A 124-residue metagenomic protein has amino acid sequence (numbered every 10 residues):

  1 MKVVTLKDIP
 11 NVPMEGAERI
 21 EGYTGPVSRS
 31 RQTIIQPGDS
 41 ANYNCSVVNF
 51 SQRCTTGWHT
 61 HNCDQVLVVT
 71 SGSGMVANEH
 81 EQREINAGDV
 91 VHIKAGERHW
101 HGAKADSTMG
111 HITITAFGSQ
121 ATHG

Functional and structural regions predicted by a protein language model:
M1-N42, T122-G124: A short, N-terminal "cap"/entry segment at the start of jelly-roll beta-barrel domains of the cupin/DSBH fold
N44-H61, A95: Conserved short histidine dyad/triad with adjacent acidic residue
T56-W58, V76-A77, R98-A105: Short beta-strand His + acidic residue motifs that chelate non-heme Fe in jelly-roll/DSBH and cupin folds
C63-G74, E79: Glycine- and acidic-residue-biased ligand/ion/polar-headgroup-sensing regions
H80-G96: Short acidic-glycine-tyrosine-enriched beta hairpin
H92, D106-G124: A short hydrophobic beta-strand segment most commonly corresponding to one strand of the jelly-roll/cupin
